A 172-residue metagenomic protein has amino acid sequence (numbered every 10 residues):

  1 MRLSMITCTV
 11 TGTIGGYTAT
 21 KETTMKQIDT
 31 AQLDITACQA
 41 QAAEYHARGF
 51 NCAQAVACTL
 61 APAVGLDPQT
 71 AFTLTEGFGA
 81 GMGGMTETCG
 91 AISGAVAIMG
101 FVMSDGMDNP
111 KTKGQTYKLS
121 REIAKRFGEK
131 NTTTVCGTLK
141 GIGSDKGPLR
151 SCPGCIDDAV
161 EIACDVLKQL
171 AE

Functional and structural regions predicted by a protein language model:
M25-R48: Polybasic, low-complexity association/targeting segments
K26-Q32, T59-G77, K130-G137: Acidic-glycine-rich active-site phosphate/pyrophosphate-binding loop
A40-A47, F78-T86, G143-L149: A short glycine/serine-rich beta->alpha loop
A63-L74, F101-L119: Phosphate-handling active-site elements
T86-G94: Conserved phosphate/anionic-ligand binding catalytic regions in large, soluble enzymes, centered on
G94-V102: DPxDG-like acidic metal-binding loop motif
Q115-E172: C-terminal binding/interaction regions
